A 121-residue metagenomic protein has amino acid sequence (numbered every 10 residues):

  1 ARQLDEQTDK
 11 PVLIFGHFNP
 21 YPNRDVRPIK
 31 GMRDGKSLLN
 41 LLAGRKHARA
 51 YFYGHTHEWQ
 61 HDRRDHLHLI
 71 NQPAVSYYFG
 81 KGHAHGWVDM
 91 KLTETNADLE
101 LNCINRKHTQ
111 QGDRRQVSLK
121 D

Functional and structural regions predicted by a protein language model:
A1-L4, W87: Generic structural signal for well-ordered alpha-helices, preferentially at hydrophobic/aromatic core positions
R2-Q3, N40-L41, E58-Q60: Short, flexible, glycine/charge-rich loop motifs used to bind or transfer phosphoryl groups or to couple energy/partner
D5-F52, Y78: Active-site-proximal segments of metal-dependent phosphoesterases and phosphodiesterases across multiple
H55: Conserved active-site segments centered on acidic
W59-D121: Binuclear metal-dependent phosphoesterase catalytic core
